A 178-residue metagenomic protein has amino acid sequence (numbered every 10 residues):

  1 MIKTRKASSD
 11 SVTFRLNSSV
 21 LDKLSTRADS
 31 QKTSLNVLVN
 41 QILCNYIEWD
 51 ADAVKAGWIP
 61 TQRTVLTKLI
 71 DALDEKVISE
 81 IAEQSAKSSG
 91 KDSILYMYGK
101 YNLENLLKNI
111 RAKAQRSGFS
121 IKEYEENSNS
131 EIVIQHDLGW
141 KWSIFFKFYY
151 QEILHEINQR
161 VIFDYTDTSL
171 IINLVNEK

Functional and structural regions predicted by a protein language model:
M1-S18, A28-D29: Short Lys/Arg-rich basic patches
L16, I134-H136, L174: Hydrophobic residues in beta-strands and at strand termini
T33-G57: Short, basic amphipathic alpha-helical segments that act as recognition/interaction helices in nucleic-acid-binding
R63-I132: An N-terminal amphipathic alpha-helical segment
A114-T166: Short, hydrophobic/π-rich interface segment
Y165-K178: C-terminal edge-of-domain segments
